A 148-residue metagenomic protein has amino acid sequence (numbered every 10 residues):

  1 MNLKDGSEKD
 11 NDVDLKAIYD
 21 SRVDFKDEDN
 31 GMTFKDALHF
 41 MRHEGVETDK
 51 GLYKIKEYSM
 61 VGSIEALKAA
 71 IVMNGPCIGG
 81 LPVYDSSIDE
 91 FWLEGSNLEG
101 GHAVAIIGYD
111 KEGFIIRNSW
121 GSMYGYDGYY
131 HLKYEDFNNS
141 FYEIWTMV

Functional and structural regions predicted by a protein language model:
M1-V148: Catalytic-core signature of thiol
